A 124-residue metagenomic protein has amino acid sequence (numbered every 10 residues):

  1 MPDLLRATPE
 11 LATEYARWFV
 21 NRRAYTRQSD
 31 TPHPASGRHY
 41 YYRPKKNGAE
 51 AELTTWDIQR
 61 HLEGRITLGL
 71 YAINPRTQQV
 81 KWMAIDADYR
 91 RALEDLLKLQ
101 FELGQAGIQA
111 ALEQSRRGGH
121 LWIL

Functional and structural regions predicted by a protein language model:
P2-G119, L124: Signature for HUH/AEP ssDNA processing cores
